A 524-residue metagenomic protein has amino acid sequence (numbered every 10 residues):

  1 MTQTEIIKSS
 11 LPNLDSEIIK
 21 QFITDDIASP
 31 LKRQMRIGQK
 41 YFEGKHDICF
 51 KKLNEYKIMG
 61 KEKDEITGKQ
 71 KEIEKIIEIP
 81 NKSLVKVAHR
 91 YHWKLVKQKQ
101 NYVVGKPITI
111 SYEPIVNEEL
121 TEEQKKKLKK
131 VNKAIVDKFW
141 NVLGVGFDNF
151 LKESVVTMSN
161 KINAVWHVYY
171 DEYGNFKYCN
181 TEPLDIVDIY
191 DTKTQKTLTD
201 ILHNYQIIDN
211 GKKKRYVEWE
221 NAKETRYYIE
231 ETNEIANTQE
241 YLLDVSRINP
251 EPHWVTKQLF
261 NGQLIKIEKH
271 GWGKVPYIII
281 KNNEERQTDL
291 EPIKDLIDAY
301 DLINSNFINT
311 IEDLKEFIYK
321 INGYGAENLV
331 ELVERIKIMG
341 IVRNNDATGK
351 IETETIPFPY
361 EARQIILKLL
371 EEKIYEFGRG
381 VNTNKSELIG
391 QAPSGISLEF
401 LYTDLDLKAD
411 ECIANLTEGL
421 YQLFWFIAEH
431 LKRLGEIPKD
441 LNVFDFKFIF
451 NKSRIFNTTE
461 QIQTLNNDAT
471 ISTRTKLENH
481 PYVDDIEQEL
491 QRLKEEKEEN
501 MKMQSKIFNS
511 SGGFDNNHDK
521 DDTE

Functional and structural regions predicted by a protein language model:
M1-L184, K196-T197, H518-E524: Extended, helix-rich architectural segments
G60, L143-F150, T157-V165, R286 (+10 more regions): Short secondary-structure junctions and interdomain/linker hinges
G68, I108, S154, T355-F358 (+2 more regions): Conserved aromatic-histidine-acidic binding/catalytic patches
K127, V131, I135, L143-S154 (+8 more regions): Short amphipathic alpha-helical segments
V131-V136, K350-E352, Y402: A short, surface-exposed helix-loop junction/capping segment
K152-I280: Extended, regular secondary-structure scaffolds
H253-P393, S397: Extended, charged amphipathic alpha-helical segments
E331-D346, A362, L369-E524: C-terminal helix-loop subdomains that flank or include functional centers
